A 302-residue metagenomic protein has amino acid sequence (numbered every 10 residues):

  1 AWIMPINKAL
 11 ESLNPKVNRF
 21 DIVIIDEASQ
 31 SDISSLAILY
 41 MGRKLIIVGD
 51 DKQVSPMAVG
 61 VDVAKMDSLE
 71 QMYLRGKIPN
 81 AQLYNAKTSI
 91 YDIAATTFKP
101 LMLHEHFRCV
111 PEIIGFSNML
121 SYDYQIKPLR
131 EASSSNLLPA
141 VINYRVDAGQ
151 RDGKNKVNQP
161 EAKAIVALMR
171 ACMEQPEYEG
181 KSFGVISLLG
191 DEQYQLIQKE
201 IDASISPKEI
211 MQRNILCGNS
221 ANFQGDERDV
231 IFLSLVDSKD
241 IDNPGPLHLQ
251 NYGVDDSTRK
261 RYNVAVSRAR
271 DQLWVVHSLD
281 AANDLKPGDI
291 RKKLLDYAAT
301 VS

Functional and structural regions predicted by a protein language model:
A1-Y122: ASCE P-loop NTPase helicase motor core
W2-I3, I24, I46-V48, I186 (+3 more regions): Structural motif
P5-K8, S34, P160-L168, R261: Well-ordered alpha-helical segments embedded in enzymatic catalytic cores
A9, D51-S55, V61-V63, F107-V110 (+5 more regions): Conserved nucleotide-binding/hydrolysis micro-motifs of P-loop NTPases
F20, M41-K44, A95-P100, P139-V141 (+3 more regions): Short glycine-/polar-rich loops that comprise or flank the Walker A/P-loop and associated switch/sensor motifs
V61-L101, N118, S204, D242-S302: Helicase C-terminal subdomain and adjacent C-terminal extension
S121-D202: Conserved helicase/translocase motor-coupling segment
A171-I186, D191-V264, L279-D284, A298-V301: Conserved helicase C-terminal RecA-like lobe
